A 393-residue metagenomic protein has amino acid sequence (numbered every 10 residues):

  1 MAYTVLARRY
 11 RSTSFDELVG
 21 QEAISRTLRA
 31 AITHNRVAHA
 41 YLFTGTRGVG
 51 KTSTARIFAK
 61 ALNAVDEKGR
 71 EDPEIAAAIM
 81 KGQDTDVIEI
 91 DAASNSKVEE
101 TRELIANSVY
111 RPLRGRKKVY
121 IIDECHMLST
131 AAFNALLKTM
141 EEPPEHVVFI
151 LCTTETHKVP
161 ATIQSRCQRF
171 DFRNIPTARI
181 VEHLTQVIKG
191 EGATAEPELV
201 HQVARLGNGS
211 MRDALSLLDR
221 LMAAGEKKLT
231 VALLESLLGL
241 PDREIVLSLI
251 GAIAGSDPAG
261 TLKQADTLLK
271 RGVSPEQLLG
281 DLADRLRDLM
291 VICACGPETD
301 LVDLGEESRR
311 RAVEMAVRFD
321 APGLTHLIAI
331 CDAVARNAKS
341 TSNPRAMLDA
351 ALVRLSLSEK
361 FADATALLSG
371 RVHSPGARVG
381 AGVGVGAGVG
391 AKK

Functional and structural regions predicted by a protein language model:
M1-R169: P-loop/Walker A NTP-binding region and its immediately flanking N-terminal helices in P-loop NTPase folds
I24, A55, K60-A61, E67-K68 (+6 more regions): Extended, largely alpha-helical regulatory/partner-binding modules appended to the mid-to-C-terminal parts
